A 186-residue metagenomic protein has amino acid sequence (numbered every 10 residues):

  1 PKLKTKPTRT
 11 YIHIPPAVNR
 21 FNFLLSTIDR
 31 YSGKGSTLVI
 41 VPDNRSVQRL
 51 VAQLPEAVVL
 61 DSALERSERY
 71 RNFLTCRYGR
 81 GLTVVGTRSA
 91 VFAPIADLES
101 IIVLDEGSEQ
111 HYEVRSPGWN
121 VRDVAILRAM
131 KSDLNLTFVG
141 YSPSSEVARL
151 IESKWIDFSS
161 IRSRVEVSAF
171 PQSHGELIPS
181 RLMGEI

Functional and structural regions predicted by a protein language model:
P1-S26, N135-I186: Conserved interdomain linker/interface between the two RecA-like ATPase lobes of SF2 helicase motors
T5-I14, G33-T37, G81-L82: Pre-Walker A (Motif I) flank of P-loop NTPase domains
A17-V18, D43-V47, L64-R66, A90-F92 (+3 more regions): Conserved nucleotide-binding/hydrolysis micro-motifs of P-loop NTPases
R20, L24, D43-L50, E68-R69 (+6 more regions): Helical mechanochemical/support elements of P-loop NTPase systems and associated helical scaffolds
G35-D43, L60: Conserved RecA-like ASCE P-loop NTPase motor core of nucleic-acid helicases/translocases
R49-D97: Conserved motor-coupling elements within RecA-like helicase/translocase cores
V58-R66, S108-G118, P171-E176: Flexible beta-alpha connector loops of hexameric P-loop NTPases
G79-T83, R88-T137: SF2 helicase catalytic motif II
